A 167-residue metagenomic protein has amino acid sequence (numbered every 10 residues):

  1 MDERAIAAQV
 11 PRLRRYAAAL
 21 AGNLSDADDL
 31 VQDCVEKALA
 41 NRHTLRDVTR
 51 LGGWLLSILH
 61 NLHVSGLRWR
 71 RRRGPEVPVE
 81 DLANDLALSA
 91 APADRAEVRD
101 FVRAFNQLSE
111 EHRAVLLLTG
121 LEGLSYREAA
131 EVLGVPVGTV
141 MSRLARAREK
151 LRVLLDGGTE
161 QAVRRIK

Functional and structural regions predicted by a protein language model:
M1-R15, S25-D28, L39: A short, charge-rich alpha-helical start-of-domain segment used by transcription regulators
D29-E36, A40, T49-N61: Structural recognition of an alpha-helix C-terminal capping motif at a helix-to-coil junction
T44-R46, L56-P78, D94, V153: Arg/Lys-rich amphipathic alpha helix in sigma70-family domain 2
R68, R148-K167: Short, Lys/Arg-enriched C-terminal cap helix and immediately downstream tail that follows
R73-V98, S125, R165: Internal acidic/polar
D100-L108: Short amphipathic alpha-helical boundary/capping segments
V115-T119: A short pre-motif secondary-structure segment
L133-G157: DNA-recognition helix of helix-turn-helix
